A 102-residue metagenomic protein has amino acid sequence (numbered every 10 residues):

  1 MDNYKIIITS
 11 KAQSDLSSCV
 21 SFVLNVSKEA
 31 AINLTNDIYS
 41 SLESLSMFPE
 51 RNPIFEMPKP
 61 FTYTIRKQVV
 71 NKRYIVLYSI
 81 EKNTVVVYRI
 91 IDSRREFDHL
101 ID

Functional and structural regions predicted by a protein language model:
M1-D37: Arg/Lys-rich, positively charged N-terminal/basic patches that mediate binding to nucleic acids
D2, Y63, N83-V86: Residue-level signal for beta-strand positions within conserved beta-sheet cores that form or flank
V20, Y39-S46: Structural signal for well-ordered, non-membrane alpha-helices
A31-I32, I65-K67, T84: Generic alpha-helical hydrophobic packing signal
E43-V69: A short, surface-exposed loop/turn module that caps and links secondary-structure elements
V70-D102: Enriched for short, Lys/Arg-rich terminal
